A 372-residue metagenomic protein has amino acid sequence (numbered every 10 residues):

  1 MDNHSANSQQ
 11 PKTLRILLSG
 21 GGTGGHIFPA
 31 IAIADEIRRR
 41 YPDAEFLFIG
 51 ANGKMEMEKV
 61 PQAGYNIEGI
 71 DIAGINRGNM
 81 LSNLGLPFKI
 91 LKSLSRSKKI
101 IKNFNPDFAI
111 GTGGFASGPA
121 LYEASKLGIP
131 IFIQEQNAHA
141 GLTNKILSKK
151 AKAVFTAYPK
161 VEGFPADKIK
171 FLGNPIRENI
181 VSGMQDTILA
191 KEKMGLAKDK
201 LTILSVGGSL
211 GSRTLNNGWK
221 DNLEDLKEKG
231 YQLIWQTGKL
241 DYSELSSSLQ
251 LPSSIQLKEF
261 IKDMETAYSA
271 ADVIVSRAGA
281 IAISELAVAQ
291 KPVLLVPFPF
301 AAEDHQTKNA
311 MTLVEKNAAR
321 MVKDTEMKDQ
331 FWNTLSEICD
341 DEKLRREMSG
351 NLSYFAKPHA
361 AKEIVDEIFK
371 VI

Functional and structural regions predicted by a protein language model:
D2-G50: N-terminal subdomain of nucleotide-sugar transferases
T13-G21, D43-F88, L94, G207 (+1 more regions): Conserved nucleotide-sugar phosphate-binding/catalytic loop shared by glycosyltransferases and other
E45, M55, N66, S125-I188 (+1 more regions): Active-site-proximal region of nucleotide-activated glycan assembly enzymes, centered on histidine/acidic-rich loops
K54, A63, Q185-I188, E192-I274 (+3 more regions): Donor-nucleotide binding loops and adjacent catalytic segments primarily of GT-B fold Leloir glycosyltransferases
K98-I110, A116-F132, K145-K150: Glycosyltransferases and closely related glycan-assembly transferases that use nucleotide-activated donors
P106-F108, I261, S269-S284, K291-P292: Acidic donor-binding loop of glycosyltransferase active sites
L344-P358: A short, well-ordered alpha-helix in the C-terminal region of glycosyltransferases
P358-I372: C-terminal alpha-helical cap of glycosyltransferases
